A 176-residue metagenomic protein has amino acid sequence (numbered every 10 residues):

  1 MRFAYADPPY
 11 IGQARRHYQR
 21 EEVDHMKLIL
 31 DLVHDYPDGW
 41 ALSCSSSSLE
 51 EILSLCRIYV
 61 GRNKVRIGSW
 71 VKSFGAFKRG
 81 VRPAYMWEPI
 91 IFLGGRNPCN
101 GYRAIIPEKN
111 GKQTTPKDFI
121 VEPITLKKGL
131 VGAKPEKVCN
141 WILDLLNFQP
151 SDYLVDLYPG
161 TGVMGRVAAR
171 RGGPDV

Functional and structural regions predicted by a protein language model:
M1-V155, P159-V176: Class I S-adenosyl-L-methionine-dependent methyltransferase catalytic core
